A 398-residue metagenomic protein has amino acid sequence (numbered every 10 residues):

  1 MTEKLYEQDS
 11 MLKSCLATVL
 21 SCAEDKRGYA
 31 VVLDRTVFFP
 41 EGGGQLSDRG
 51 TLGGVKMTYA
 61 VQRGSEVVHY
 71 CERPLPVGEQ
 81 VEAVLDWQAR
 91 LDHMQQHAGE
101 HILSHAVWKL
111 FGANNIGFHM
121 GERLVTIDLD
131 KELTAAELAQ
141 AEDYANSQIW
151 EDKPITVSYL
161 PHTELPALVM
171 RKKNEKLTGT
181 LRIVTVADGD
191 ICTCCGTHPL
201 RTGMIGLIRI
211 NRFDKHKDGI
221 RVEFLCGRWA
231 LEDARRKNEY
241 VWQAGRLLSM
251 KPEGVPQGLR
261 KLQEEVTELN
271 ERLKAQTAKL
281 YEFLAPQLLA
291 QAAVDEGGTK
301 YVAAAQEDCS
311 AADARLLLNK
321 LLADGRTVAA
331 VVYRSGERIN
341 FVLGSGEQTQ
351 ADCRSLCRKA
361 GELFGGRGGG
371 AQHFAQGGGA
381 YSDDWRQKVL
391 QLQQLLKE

Functional and structural regions predicted by a protein language model:
M1-E79: Conserved nucleotide-binding/hydrolysis modules and their immediate coupling elements across P-loop/ASCE NTPase motors
A30-V31, G64-R73, V125-K131, F341 (+1 more regions): A generic structural motif
T36-L52, P76-I127, Q372-H373: Active/ligand-binding-proximal structured segments within catalytic/core domains that scaffold catalytic residues
Y59-A60, I116-M120, R212-F213, A330-R334 (+1 more regions): Short beta-strand
A89, W108-D218: Functional cores that coordinate and move charged inorganic groups
T193-I205, R228, Y301-E398: Glycine-rich, acidic loop segments that terminate in or are immediately followed by a histidine
P199, N211-G258: A conserved active-site cap/scaffold subdomain adjacent to cofactor or substrate pockets
W242-E337: Hydrophobic helix-and-loop "lid/oligomerization" segment in the mid-to-C-terminal part of catalytic domains
